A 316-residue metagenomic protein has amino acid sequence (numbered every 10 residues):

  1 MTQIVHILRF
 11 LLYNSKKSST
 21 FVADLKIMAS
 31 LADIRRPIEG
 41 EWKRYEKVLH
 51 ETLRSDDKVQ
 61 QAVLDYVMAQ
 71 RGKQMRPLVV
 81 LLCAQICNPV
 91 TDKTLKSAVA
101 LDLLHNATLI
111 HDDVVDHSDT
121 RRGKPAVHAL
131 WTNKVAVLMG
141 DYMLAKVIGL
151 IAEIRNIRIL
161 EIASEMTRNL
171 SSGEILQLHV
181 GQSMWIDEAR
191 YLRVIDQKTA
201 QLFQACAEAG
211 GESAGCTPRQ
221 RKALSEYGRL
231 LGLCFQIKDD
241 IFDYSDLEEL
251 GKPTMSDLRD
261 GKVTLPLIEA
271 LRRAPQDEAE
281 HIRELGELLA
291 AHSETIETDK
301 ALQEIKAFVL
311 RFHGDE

Functional and structural regions predicted by a protein language model:
V5-E316: All-alpha prenyltransferase/terpene-synthase fold signal
